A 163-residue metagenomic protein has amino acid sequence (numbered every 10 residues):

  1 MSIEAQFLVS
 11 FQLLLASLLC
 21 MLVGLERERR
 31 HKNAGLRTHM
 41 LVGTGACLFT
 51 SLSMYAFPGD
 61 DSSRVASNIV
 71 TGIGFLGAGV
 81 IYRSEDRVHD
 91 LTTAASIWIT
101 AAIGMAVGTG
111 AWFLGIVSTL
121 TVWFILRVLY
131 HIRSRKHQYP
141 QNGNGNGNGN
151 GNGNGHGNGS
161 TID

Functional and structural regions predicted by a protein language model:
M1-V65, W112, I116-V117, R127 (+2 more regions): Alpha-helical transmembrane segments and their membrane-interface boundaries that form or gate the permeation pathway
L18-V23, F75-Y82, G104: Hydrophobic transmembrane alpha-helices of secondary-active transporters and Na+-translocating membrane complexes
R29-A34, Y82-T93: Membrane-helix interface "capping/anchor" motifs
L41-S51, I73-F75, A95-G108: Small-residue-rich segments of transmembrane alpha-helices in multi-pass membrane proteins, especially helix faces
G59-D86: Alpha-helical transmembrane-segment detector that highlights a single hydrophobic TM helix and its immediate
I73-A78, T121-H131: Alpha-helical transmembrane segments and their membrane-interface exit regions
D90-A95, F113-S118: Hydrophobic alpha-helical membrane segments of integral membrane proteins
L120-T121, K136-Y139: A small-molecule sensor/coupling module
